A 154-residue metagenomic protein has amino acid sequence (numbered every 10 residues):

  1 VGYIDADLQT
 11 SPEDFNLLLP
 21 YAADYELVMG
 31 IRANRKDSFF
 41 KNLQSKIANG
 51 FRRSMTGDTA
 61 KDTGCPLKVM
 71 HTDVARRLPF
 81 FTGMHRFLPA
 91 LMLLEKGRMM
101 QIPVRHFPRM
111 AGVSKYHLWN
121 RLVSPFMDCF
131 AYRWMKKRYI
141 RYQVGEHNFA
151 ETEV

Functional and structural regions predicted by a protein language model:
V1-D37, D73, A90, L94 (+2 more regions): Structured catalytic core of nucleotide-sugar glycosyltransferases
Q9, M70, F107: Conserved sequence/active-site signature of Rossmann-fold short-chain dehydrogenase/reductase
F15-P20, N42-S45, K115-H117: Short, glycine/charged-enriched secondary-structure capping and boundary segments
P20-A23, R53-T56, A131, M135: Residues at helix-coil transition
Y25-R76, M127: Short, flexible, basic/aromatic active-site loop/helix in glycosyltransferases
G50, T82-V154: Hydrophobic helical membrane-anchoring modules
